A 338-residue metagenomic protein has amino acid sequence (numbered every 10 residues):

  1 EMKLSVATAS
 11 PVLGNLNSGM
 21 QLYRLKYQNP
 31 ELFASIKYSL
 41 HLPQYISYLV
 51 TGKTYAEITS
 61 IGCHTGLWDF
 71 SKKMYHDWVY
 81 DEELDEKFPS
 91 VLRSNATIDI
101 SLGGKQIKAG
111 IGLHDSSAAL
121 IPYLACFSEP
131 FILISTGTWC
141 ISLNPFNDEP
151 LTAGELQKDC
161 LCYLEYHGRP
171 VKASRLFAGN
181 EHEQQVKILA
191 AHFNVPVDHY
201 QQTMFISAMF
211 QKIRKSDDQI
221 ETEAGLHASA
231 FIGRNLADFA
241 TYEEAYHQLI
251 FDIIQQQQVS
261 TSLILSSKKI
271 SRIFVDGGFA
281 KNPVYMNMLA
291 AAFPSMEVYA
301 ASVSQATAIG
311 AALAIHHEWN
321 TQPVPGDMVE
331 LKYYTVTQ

Functional and structural regions predicted by a protein language model:
M2-S10, Y23-I36, H41, Y48-K53 (+6 more regions): Active-site core segments that coordinate phosphate-bearing ligands/cofactors across diverse enzyme families
L16-L22: C-terminal glycine/acidic-rich active-site capping loop/insertion
A56-G62: Nucleotide/phosphate-binding loop and acidic/charged catalytic motifs in nucleotide-binding or -utilizing enzymes
D77-A96: A conserved helix-loop-beta module that forms one wall/lid of the active-site cleft in ATP-utilizing catalytic domains
I273-V275: Buried hydrophobic side chains on well-structured beta-strands
G278: Glycine-rich Rossmann-fold phosphate-binding loop(s) that bind the pyrophosphate of adenine dinucleotide cofactors
